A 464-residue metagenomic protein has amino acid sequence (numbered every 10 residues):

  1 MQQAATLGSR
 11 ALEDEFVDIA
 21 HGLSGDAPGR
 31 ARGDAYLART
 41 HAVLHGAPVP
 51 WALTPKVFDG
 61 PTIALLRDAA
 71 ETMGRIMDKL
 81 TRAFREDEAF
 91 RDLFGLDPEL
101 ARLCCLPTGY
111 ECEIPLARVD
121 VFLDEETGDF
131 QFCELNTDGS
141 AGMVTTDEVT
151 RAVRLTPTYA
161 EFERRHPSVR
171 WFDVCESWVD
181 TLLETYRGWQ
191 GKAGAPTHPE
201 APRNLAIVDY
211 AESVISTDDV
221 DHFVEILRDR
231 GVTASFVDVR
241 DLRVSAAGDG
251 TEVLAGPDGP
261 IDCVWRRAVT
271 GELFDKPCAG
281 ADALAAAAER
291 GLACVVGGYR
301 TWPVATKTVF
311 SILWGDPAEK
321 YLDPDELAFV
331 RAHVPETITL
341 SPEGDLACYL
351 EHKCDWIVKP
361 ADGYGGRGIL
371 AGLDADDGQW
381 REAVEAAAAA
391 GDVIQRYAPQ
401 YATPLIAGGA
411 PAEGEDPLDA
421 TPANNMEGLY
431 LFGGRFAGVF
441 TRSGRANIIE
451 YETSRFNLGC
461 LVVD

Functional and structural regions predicted by a protein language model:
M1-D464: Preference for protein termini
